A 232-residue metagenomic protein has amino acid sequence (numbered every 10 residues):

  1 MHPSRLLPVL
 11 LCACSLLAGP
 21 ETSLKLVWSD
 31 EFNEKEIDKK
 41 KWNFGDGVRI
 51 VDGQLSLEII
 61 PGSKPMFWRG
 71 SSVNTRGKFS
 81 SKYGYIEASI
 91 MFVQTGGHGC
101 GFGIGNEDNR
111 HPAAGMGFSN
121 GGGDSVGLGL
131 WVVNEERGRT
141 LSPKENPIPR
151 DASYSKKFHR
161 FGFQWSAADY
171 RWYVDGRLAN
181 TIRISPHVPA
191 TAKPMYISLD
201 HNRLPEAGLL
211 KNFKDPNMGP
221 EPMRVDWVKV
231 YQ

Functional and structural regions predicted by a protein language model:
M1-L7: Bacterial N-terminal signal peptides that target proteins for export
L10-G19: Hydrophobic h-region of N-terminal signal peptides that target proteins for export in Gram-negative bacteria
G19-Q232: GH16 jelly-roll
